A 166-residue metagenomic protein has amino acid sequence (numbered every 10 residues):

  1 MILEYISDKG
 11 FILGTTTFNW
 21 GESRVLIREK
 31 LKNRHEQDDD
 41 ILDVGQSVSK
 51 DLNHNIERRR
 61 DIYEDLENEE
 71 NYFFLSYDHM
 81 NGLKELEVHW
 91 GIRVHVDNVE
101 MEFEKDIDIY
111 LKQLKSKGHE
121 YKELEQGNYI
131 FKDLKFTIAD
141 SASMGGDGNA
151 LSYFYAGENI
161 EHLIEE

Functional and structural regions predicted by a protein language model:
M1-E166: Short helix/turn-capping signatures at newly exposed starts of structured segments
